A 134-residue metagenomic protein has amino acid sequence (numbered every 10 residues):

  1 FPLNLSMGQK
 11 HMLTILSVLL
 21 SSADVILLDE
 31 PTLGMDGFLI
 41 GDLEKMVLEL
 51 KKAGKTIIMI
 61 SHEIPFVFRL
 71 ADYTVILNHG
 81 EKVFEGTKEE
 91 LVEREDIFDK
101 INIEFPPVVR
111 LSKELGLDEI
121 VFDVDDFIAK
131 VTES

Functional and structural regions predicted by a protein language model:
I26-D29: Catalytic Walker B motif of ABC-type/P-loop ATPase nucleotide-binding domains
G37-L39: Helix N-cap at the start of a conserved alpha-helix in ABC-type nucleotide-binding domains
S61-H62: H-loop/switch region of ABC-family ATPase nucleotide-binding domains
V67-R69: A short, surface-exposed alpha-helical micro-motif characterized by mixed small hydrophobic and charged/polar residues
H79-G80: Conserved ABC ATPase "signature" C-loop
E85-G86: ABC ATPase "signature
F98-S134: ABC ATPase nucleotide-binding domains
